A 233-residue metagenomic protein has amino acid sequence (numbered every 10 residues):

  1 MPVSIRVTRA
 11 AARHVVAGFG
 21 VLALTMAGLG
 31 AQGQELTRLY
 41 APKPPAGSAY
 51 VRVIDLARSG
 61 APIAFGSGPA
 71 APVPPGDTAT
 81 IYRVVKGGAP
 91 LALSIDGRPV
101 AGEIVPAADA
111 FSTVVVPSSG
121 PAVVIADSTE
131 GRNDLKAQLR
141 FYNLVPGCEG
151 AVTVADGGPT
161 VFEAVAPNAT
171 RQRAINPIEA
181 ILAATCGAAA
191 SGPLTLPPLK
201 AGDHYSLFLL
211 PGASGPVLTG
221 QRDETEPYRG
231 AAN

Functional and structural regions predicted by a protein language model:
M1-A12: N-terminal secretory signal peptides that target proteins for export/translocation
A11, L29-A31: Intrinsic low-complexity/disordered segments
V16-A27: Bacterial N-terminal signal peptides
Q32-N233: Intrinsically disordered, low-complexity polar regions and short flexible loop motifs
